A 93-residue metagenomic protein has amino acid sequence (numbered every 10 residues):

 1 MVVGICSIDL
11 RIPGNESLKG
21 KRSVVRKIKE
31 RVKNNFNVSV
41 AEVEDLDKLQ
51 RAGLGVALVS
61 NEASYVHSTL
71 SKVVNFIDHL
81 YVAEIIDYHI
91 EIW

Functional and structural regions predicted by a protein language model:
V3, A41-E62, E91: Short, charge-patterned binding micro-sites
G4-G14, L18: Short glycine-/aliphatic-rich beta-strand segments at the starts of folded cytosolic domains
K21: C-terminal binding/interaction regions
L58-W93: C-terminal structural segments of small proteins and small subunits
